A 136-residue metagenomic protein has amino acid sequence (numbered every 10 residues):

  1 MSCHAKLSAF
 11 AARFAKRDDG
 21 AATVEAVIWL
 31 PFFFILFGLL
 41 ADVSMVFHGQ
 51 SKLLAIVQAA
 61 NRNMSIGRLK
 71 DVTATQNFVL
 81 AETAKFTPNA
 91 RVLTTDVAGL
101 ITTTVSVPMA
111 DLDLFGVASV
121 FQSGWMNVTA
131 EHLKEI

Functional and structural regions predicted by a protein language model:
S2-C3, Q58-I136: Short, conserved structural patches
S2-N77: Alpha-helical assembly-interface signal, strongest on the long, hydrophobic N-terminal helix that forms
